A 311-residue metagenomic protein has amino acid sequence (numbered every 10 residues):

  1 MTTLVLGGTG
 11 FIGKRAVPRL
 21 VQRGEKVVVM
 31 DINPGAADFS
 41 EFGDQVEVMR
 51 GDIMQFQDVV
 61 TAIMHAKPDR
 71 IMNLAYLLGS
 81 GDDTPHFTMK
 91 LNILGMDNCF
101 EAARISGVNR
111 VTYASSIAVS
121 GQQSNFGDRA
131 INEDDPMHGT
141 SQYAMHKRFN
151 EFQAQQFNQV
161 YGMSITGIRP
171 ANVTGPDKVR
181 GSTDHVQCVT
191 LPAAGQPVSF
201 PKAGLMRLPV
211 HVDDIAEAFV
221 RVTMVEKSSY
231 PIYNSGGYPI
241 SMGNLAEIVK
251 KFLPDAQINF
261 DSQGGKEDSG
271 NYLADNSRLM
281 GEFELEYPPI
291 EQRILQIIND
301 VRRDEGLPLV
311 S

Functional and structural regions predicted by a protein language model:
T3-Q22: N-terminal Rossmann NAD(P)H-binding glycine-rich loop of SDR-like oxidoreductase domains
I53-L91, Q122: NAD(P)H-binding glycine-rich loop region in Rossmannoid oxidoreductase-like domains and their noncatalytic homologs
D97-Q142: Conserved Rossmann-fold NAD(P)-dependent oxidoreductase catalytic core, especially the SDR/UDP-sugar
S115-S116, E151-P176: Conserved beta-loop-beta element that borders a ligand/cofactor-binding pocket
S120, S141-Q142, T166-T183: Flexible, glycine-rich beta-alpha linker
P136, I165-V173, Q187-V210, D214: A conserved pocket-lining segment of Rossmann-fold NAD(P)-dependent short-chain dehydrogenase/reductase
R148, T174-V186, Q196, V212-D213 (+1 more regions): Glycine/proline-rich active-site loop of Rossmann-fold NAD(P)-dependent oxidoreductases
P201-G204, L208-S311: C-terminal substrate-binding subdomain of Rossmann-fold SDR/epimerase-dehydratase oxidoreductases
